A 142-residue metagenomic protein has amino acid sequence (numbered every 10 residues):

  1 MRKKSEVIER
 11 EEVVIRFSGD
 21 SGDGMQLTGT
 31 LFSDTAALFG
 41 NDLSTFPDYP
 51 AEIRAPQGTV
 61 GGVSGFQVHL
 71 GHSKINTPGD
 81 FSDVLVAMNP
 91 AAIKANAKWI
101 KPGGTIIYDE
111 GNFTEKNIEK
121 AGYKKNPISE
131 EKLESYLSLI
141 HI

Functional and structural regions predicted by a protein language model:
M1-I140: Active-site cofactor/cluster-binding pocket
